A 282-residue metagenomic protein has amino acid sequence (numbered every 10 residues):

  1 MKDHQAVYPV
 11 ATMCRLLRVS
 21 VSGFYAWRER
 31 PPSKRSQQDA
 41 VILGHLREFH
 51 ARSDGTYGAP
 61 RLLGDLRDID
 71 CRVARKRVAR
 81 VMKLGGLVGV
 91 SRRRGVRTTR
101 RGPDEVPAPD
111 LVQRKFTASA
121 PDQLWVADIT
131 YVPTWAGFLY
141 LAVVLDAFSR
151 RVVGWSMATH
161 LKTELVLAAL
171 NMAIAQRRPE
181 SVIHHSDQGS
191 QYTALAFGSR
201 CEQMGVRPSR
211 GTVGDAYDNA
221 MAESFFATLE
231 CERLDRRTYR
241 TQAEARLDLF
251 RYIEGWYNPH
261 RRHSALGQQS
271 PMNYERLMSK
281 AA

Functional and structural regions predicted by a protein language model:
M1-A282: Charged DNA-binding/catalytic regions of mobile-element recombinases
